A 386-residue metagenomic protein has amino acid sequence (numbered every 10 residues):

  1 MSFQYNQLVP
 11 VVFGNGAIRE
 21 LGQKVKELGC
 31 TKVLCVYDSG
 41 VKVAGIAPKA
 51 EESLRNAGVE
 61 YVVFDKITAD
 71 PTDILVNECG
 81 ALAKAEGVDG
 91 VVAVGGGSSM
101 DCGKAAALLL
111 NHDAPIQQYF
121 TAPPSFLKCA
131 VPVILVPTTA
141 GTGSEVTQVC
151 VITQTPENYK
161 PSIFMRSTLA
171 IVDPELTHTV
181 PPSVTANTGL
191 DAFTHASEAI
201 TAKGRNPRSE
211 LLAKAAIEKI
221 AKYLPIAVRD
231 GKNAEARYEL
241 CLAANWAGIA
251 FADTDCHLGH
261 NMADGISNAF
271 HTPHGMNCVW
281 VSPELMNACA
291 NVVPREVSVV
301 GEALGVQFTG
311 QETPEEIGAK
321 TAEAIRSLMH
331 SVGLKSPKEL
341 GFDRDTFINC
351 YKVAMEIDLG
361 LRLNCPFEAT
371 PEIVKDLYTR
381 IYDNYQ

Functional and structural regions predicted by a protein language model:
M1-L28: N-terminal amphipathic/basic leader segments beginning at the initiator methionine
I18-L21, V43-I46, D73-I74, S98-K104 (+3 more regions): Short glycine/serine/threonine-rich phosphate/pyrophosphate-binding segments that cradle anionic phosphate groups
R19, N111-P207, S298-V299: A glycine/threonine-rich phosphate-anchoring loop and its flanking beta-alpha core in nucleotide/phosphate-binding
R19-L34, E52-A57, A85: Glycine-rich phosphate/diphosphate-binding loops that line cofactor/substrate pockets in enzymes
L34-C35, G90-V92, I134: Conserved beta-strand elements of the Class I
G45-A114, I226-R237: N-terminal small/polar loop signature for handling phosphorylated ligands or for N-terminal nucleophile
A199-S327: Active-site segments that bind and position negatively charged phosphate/pyrophosphate groups
Q307-Q386: C-terminal charged capping/lid subdomain of soluble metabolic enzymes
